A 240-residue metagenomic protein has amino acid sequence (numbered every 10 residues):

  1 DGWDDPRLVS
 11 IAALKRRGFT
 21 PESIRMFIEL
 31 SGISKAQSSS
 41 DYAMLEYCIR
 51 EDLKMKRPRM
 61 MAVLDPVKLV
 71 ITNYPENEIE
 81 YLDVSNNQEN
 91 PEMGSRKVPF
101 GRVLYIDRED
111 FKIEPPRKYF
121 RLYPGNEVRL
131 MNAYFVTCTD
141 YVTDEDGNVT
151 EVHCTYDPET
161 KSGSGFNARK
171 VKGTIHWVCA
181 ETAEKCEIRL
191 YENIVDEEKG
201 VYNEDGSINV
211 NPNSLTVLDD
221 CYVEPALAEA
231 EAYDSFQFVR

Functional and structural regions predicted by a protein language model:
D1-R240: Polyanion-binding catalytic cores of nucleic-acid enzymes and NTP/SAM-utilizing transferases
